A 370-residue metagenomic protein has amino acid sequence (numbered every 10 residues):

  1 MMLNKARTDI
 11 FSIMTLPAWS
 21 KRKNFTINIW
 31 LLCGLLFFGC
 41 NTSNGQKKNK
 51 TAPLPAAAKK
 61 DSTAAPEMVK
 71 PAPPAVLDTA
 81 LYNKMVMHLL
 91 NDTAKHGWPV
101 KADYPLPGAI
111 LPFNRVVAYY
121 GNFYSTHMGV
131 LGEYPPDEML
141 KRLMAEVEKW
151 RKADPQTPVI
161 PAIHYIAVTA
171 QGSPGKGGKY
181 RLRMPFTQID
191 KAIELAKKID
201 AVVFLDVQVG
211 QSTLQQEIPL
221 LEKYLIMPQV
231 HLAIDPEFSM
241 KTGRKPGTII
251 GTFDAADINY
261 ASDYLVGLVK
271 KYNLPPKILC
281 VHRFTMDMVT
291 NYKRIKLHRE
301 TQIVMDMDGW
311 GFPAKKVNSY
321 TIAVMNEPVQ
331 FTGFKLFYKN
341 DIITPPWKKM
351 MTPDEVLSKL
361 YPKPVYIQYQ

Functional and structural regions predicted by a protein language model:
M1-R22: N-terminal secretory signal peptides that target proteins for export/translocation
F37-G39: C-terminal motif of bacterial Sec signal peptides marking the signal peptidase cleavage site
N41, G45-L182, L297-T301, K315-Q370: Alpha/beta catalytic barrel-like cores
N122-Y124, I166-A170, Q208-G210, E237-S239 (+3 more regions): Active-site beta-loop-alpha junctions enriched in small/polar residues
K149-R151, P158-E237: Substrate-binding cleft of extracellular glycoside hydrolase catalytic domains
F186-Q188, L225-P236, A255-N259, E300-K315: Acidic, His- and aromatic-enriched active-site or binding-groove loops in soluble protein domains that engage sugars
V209-L214, K270-M288: Aromatic-lined carbohydrate-recognition surfaces of secreted/lumenal glycan-active proteins
P236-L274: Substrate-binding surface in catalytic domains of secreted glycosidases
